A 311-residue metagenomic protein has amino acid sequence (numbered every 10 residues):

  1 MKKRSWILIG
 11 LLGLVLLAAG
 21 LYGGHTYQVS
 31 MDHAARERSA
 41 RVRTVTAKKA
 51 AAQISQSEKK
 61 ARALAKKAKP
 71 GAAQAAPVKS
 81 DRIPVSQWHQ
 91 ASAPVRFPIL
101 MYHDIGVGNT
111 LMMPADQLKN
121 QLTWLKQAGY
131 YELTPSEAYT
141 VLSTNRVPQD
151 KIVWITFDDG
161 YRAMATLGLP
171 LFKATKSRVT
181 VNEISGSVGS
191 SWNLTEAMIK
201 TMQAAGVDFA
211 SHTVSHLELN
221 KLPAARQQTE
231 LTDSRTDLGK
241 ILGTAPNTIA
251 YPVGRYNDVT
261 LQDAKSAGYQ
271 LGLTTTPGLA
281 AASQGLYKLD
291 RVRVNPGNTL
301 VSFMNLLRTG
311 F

Functional and structural regions predicted by a protein language model:
M1-V15: N-terminal Sec-pathway targeting helices
L11-T26: N-terminal type II signal-anchor transmembrane helix that functions as the membrane-insertion/stop-transfer segment
G23-V29, E37, V42-I155, R162-A163 (+1 more regions): C-terminal active-site subregion of NodB/CE4 polysaccharide deacetylases
I99-M101, Y131-P135, W154, K173 (+3 more regions): Short, well-structured secondary-structure segments
Y161-R162, S215: Short, glycine/acidic-enriched loop or turn micro-motifs at the edges of active sites
L169-S177, L194-S211, K265-S266, A280: Acidic (Asp/Glu)-rich catalytic clusters
A210-A224: Substrate-binding clefts and substrate-entry loops adjacent to catalytic sites of polymer-processing enzymes acting on
